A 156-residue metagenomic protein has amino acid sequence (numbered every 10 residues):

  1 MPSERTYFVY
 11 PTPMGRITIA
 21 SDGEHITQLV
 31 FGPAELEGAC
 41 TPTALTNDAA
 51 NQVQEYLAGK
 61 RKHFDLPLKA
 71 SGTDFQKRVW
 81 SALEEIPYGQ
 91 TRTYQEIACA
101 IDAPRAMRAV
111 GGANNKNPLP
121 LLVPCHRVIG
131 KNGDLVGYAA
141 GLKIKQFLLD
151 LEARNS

Functional and structural regions predicted by a protein language model:
M1-R105, A153-S156: Basic nucleic-acid-binding alpha-helical/helix-turn surface characteristic of O6-alkylguanine DNA
L83, R108-K116: Major-groove recognition helix of helix-turn-helix-like DNA-binding domains
P87, N114, P118-L121, G133: Histidine- and aromatic-rich ligand-binding microenvironments
A98, R105-R108, L135-A140: Flexible, gly/pro- and Lys/Arg-enriched active-site loops
L121-V128: Short Lys/Arg-enriched helix C-cap and helix-to-coil transition segments that create basic nucleic-acid-contact patches
N132-S156: …primarily DNA-binding HTH/wHTH and HhH modules…
